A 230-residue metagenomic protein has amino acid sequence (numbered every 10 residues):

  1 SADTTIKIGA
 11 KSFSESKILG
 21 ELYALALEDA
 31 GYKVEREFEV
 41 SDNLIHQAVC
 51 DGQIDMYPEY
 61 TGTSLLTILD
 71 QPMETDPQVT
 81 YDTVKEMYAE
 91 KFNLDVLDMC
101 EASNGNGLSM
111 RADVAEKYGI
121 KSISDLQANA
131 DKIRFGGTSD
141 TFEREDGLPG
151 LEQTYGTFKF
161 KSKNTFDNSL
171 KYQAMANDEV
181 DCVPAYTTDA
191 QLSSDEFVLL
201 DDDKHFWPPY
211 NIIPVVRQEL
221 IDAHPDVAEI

Functional and structural regions predicted by a protein language model:
A2-E15, Y23, Y32-E37, D131-G137: Short, well-ordered beta-strand elements
S14, E35-Q47, S139, K161-Q173: Short helix-initiation/N-cap motifs at beta->coil->alpha
Y23-A30, I123-K161: Ligand-binding cleft/hinge of the Venus flytrap
L25-A26, N43-I54, P149-T154, N168-V183: Short helices/loops that flank or line small-molecule/ion binding pockets
F38-D42, G52-L65, T80-Y81, R111 (+4 more regions): Beta->alpha turn/N-cap motifs
I68-L97, E179, Q191-H205: Ligand-binding "clamshell"
P77-F135, Q218-I221: A conserved helix-loop-strand patch within extracytoplasmic ligand-binding domains of the periplasmic binding
V183, D189, S194-E229: C-terminal lobe and pocket-closing loops of periplasmic/extracytoplasmic Venus-flytrap solute-binding proteins
